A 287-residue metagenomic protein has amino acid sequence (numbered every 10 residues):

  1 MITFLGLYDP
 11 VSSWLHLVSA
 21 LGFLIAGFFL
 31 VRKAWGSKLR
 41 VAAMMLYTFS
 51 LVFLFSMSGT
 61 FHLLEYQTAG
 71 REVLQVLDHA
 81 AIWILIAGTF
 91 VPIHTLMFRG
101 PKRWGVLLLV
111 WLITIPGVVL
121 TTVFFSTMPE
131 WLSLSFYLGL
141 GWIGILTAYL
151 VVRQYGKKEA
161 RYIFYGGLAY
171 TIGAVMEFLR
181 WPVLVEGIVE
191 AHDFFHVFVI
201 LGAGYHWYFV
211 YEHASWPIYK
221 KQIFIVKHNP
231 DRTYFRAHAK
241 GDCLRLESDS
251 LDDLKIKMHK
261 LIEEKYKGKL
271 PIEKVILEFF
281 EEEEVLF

Functional and structural regions predicted by a protein language model:
M1-I218: Multi-pass alpha-helical transmembrane bundles in non-GPCR membrane proteins that perform intramembrane catalysis
T3, R180, S250, L254-K257: Terminal low-complexity, poorly structured segments
L5-G6, P230-R232: Generic alpha-helix initiation/capping and coil-helix boundary signal
T95, F124, L244-L246, K255: Hydrophobic alpha-helical elements and their junctions with loops/disorder across both membrane and soluble proteins
Y219-P230, R245, D252, I256-F287: Short, charged, surface-exposed hinge/linker loops at domain edges that act as mobile lids or interdomain connectors
Y234-R236: Short aromatic-glycine-enriched beta-strand elements
H238-D242: Short glycine-enriched loop/turn motifs at secondary-structure junctions
